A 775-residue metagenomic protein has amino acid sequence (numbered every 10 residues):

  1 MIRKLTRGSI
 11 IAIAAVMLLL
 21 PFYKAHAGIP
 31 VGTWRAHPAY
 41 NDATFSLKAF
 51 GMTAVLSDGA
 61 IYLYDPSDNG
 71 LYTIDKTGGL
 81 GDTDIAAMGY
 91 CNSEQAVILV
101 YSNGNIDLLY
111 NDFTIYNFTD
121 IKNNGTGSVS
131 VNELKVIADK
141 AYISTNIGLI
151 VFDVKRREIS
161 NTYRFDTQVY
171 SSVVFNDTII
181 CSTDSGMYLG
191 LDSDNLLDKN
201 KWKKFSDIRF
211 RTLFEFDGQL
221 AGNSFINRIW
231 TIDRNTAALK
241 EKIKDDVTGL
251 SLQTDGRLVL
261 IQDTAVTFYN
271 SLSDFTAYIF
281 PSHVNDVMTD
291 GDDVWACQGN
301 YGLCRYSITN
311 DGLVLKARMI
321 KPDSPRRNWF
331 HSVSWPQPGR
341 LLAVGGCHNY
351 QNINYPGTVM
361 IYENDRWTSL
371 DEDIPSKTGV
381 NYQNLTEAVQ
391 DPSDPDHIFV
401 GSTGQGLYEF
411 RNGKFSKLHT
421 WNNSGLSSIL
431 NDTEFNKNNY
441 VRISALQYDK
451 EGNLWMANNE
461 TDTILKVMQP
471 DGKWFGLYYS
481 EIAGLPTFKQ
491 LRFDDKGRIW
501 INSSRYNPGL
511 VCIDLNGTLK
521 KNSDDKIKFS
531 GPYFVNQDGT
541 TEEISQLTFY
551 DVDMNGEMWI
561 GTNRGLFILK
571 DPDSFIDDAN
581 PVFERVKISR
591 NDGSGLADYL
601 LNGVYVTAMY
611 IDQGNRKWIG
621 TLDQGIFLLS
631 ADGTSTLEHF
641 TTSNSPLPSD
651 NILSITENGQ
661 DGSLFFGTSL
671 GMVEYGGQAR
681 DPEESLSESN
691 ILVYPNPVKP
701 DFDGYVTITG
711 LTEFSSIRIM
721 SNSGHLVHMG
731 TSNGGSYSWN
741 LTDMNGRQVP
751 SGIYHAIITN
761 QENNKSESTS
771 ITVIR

Functional and structural regions predicted by a protein language model:
M1-G32, W455, W500, R775: Bacterial Sec-dependent N-terminal signal peptides
H26-I691, L726, I757: Carboxylate-rich, polar loop motifs that coordinate divalent cations or form catalytic acidic clusters
I374, N422, N733-G734, T772: A generic structural motif
S393, D449, D494, G710-T712 (+3 more regions): Surface-exposed coil/turn segments at beta-strand junctions on protein surfaces, enriched
S685-R718, S736-W739: Glycine-centered coil/turn sites that cap beta-strands in beta-rich domains
S716-V727, G746, Y754: Short, glycine-anchored, charge-dense loop/turn motifs used at functional sites
S732-N763: Short, surface-exposed loop/turn motifs with a glycine/proline- and acidic-biased composition
S766-I771: Edge beta-strands of extracellular beta-sandwich domains
